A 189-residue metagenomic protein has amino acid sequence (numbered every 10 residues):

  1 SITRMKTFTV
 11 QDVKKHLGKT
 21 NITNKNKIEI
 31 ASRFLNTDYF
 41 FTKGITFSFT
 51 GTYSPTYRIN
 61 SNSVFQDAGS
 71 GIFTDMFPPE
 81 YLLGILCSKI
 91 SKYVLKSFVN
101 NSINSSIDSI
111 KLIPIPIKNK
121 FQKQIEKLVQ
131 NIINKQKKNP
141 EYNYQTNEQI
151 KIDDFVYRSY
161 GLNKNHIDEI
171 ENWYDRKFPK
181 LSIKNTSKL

Functional and structural regions predicted by a protein language model:
S1-K123: Polybasic, glycine- and aromatic-enriched phosphate-binding surface used to engage nucleic acids
P116-L189: Non-catalytic DNA-recognition/assembly elements of restriction-modification systems
